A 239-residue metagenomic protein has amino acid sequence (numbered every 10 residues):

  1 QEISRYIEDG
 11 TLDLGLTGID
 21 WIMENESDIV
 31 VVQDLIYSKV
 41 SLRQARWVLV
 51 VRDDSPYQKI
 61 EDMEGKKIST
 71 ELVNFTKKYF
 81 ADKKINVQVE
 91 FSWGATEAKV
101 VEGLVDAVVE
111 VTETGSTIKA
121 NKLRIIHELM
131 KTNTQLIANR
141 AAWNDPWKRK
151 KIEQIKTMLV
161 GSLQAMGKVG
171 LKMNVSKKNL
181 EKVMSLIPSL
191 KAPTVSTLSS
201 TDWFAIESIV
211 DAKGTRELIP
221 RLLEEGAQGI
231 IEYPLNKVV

Functional and structural regions predicted by a protein language model:
Q1-Y6, D13-G15: Extracytoplasmic small-molecule ligand-binding "clamshell" domains of the periplasmic binding protein/Venus flytrap
R5-E8, T112: Generic hydrophobic-segment detector
E8-G10, G103-L104: Alpha-helix C-terminal capping segments
T17-Q33, Y37-R43, D54-V239: Small-molecule-sensing regulatory modules
R46-W47: Short glycine-rich loop/turn motifs
